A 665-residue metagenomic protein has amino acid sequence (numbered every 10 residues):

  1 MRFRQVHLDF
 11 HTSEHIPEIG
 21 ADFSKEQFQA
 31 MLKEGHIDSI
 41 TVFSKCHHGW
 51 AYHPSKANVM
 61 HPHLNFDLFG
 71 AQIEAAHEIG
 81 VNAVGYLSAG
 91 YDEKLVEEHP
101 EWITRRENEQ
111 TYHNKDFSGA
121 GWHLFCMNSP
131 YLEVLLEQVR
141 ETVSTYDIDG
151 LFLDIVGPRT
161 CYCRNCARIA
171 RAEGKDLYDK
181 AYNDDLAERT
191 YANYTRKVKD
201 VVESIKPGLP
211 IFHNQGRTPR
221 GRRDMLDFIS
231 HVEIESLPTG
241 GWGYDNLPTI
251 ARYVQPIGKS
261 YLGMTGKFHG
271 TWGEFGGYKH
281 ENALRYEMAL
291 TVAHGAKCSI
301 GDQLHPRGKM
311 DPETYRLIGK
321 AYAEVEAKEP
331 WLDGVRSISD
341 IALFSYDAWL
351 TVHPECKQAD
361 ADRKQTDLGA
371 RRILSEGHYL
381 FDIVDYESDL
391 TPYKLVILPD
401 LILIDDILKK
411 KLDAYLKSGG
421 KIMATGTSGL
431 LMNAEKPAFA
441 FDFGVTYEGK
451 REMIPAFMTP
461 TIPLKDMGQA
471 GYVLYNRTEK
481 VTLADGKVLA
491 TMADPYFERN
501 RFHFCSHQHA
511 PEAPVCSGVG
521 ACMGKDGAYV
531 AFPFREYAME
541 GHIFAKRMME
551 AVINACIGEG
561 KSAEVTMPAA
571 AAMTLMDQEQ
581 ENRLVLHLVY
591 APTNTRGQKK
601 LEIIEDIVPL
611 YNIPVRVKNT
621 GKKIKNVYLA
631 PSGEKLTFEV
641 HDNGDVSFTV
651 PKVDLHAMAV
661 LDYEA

Functional and structural regions predicted by a protein language model:
M1-W50, E74, I79-V81: N-terminal structural segment of carbohydrate-active enzymes
R2, S39, F66, Q72-A75 (+5 more regions): Carbohydrate-binding surfaces of carbohydrate-active enzymes
V6-H11, T41-G49, L87-K94, F152-Y162 (+4 more regions): Short, solvent-exposed turn/loop segments enriched in Gly/Ser/Thr/Pro and often Arg
H11-F23, G121-V134, G273-E281: Active-site mouth loops of central-metabolism enzymes
K33-L68, Y91-F117, T160, G221-H231 (+2 more regions): Aromatic-lined carbohydrate-binding/catalytic grooves of carbohydrate-active enzymes
H47-G49, H99, F152-Y182, R220 (+1 more regions): Active-site-proximal loop/short-helix segments that contain or immediately flank catalytic acid/base residue(s)
G85, A89-Y146, D184, T195-R196 (+1 more regions): Active-site-adjacent "subsite" loops/lids of carbohydrate-active enzymes
D147-I155, I341: Active-site regions of oxyanion-processing enzymes, predominantly non-cytosolic
